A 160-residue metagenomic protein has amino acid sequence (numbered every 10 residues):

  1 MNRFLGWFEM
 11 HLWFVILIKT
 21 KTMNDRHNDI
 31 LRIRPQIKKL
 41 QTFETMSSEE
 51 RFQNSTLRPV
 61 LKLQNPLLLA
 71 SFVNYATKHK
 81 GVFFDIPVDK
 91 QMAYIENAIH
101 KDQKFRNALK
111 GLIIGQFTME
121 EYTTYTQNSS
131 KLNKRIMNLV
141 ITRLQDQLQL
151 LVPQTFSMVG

Functional and structural regions predicted by a protein language model:
N2, T20-K21, V88: Intrinsically disordered, low-complexity linkers and terminal tails enriched in Pro/Gly and often acidic or mixed-charge
R3-L5, L12, L17: Short hydrophobic targeting helices and cationic amphipathic motifs that mediate membrane/organellar targeting
L17-P59: N-terminal leader/targeting helix
N54-F84: Short, well-structured hydrophobic secondary-structure segments
K80-I95, Q147, L151-Q154: Membrane-interacting alpha-helical segments
P87-L139: Amphipathic protein-protein interaction modules
N128-G160: Long, highly charged low-complexity segments enriched in Glu/Asp and Lys/Arg with interspersed Ser/Thr
